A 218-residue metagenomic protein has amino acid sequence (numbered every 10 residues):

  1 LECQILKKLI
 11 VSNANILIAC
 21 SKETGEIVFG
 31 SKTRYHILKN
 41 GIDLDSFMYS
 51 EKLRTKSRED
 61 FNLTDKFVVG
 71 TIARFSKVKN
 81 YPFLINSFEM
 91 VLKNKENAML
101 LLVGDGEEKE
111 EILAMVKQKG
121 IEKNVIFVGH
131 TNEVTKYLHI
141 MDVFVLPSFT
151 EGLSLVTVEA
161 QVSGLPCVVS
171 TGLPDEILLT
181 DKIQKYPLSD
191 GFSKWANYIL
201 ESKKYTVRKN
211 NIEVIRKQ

Functional and structural regions predicted by a protein language model:
L1-I18, E26-F29: A conserved, positively charged/aromatic
E23, G41: Carbohydrate-associated surface elements
M48-N62, K204-Y205: A short helix/loop element that forms part of the nucleotide-sugar donor recognition site in Leloir-type
F67, T71-M90, E107-L113: A conserved mid-protein helix/loop that constitutes part of the nucleotide-sugar donor-binding site
L113-G129: Nucleotide-activated donor-binding/catalytic signature segment of Leloir-type glycosyltransferases, i.e., the conserved
H130, F149: Aromatic "clamp/platform" in nucleotide-sugar-dependent glycosyltransferases that forms part of the donor/acceptor
P166-S170: Short hydrophobic beta-strand element within catalytic cores of glycosyltransferases and related nucleotide-activated
E176-Y205: Change "using UDP/GDP/dTDP sugars" to "using nucleotide sugars
